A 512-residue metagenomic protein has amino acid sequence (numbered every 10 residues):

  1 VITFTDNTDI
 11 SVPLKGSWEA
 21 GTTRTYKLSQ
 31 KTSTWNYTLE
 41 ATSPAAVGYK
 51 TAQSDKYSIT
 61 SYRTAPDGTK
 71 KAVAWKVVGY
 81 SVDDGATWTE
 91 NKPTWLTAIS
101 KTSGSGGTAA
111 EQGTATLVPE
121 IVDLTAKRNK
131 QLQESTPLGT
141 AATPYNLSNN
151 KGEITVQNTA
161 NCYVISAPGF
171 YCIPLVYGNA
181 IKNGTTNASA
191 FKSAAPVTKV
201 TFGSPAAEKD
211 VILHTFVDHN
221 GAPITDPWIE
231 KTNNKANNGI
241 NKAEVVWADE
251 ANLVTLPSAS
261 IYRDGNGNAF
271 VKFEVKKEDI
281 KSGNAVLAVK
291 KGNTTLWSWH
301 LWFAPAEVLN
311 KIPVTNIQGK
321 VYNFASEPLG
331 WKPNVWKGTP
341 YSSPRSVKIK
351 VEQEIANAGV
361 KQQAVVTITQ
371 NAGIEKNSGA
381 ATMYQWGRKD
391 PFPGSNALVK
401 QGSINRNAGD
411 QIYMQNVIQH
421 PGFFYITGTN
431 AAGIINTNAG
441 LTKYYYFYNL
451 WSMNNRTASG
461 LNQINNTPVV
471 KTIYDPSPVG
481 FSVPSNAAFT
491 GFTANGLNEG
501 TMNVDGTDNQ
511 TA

Functional and structural regions predicted by a protein language model:
V1-K209, L213, G221, I229 (+6 more regions): Extracytoplasmic cysteine-anchoring/structural motifs
F4-D6, K277, K291-N293: Surface-exposed loop/turn motifs at beta-strand-loop junctions within extracellular Ig-like and Fibronectin type III
S81, T315-I412: Extended alpha-helical scaffolding regions
L117-L132, L138-G139, F170-C172, V176-D264 (+1 more regions): Long, low-complexity, polar/charged, intrinsically disordered or flexibly structured peripheral segments
D264-F270, N293, W297: Aromatic sugar-binding surface patches on proteins that engage polysaccharides or sugar-phosphate polymers
N266-S282: Extracellular/luminal low-complexity segments enriched in Ser/Thr/Pro
K281-G292: A short beta-strand micro-motif common to beta-rich folds, especially ectodomain repeats
K320-W331, V335, G387-R388, G394 (+1 more regions): Conserved hydrophobic ligand-interaction patch in extracellular adhesion modules
